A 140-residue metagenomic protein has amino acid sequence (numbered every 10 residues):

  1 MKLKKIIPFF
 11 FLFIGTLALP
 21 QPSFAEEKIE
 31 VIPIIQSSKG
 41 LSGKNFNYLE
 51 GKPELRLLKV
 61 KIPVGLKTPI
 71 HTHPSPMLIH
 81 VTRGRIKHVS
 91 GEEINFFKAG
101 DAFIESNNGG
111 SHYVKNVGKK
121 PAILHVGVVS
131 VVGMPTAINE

Functional and structural regions predicted by a protein language model:
L3, P8, G15-E54, I138-E140: A short, N-terminal "cap"/entry segment at the start of jelly-roll beta-barrel domains of the cupin/DSBH fold
E50-P53, G65-M77: A short beta-loop-beta micro-motif enriched in histidine and acidic residues
P63-G65, G100: Tight coil/turn sites that cap or link beta-strands
I70, H88-V89, E105, S111-G118: Short beta-strand His + acidic residue motifs that chelate non-heme Fe in jelly-roll/DSBH and cupin folds
S75-E92, D101: Glycine- and acidic-residue-biased ligand/ion/polar-headgroup-sensing regions
G91-G109: Short acidic-glycine-tyrosine-enriched beta hairpin
G109-G133: Ligand-binding loop in jelly-roll beta-barrel domains
